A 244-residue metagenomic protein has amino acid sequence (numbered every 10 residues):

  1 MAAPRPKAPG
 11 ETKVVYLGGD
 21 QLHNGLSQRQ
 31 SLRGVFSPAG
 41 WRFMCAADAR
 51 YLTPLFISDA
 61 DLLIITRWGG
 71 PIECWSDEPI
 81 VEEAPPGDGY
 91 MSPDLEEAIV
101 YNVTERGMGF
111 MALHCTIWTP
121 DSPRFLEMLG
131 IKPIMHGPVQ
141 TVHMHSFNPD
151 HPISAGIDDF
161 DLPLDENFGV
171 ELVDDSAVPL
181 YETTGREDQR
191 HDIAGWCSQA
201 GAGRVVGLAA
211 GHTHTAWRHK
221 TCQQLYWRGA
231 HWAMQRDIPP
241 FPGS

Functional and structural regions predicted by a protein language model:
A2-A60: Aromatic-Pro/Gly-enriched surface loop or interdomain linker that acts as a lid/target-recognition segment
A2-T12, P38, E187, A200-V205 (+1 more regions): Extracellular ligand-binding/catalytic regions of CAZymes and related secreted enzymes and adhesion modules
V15-L17, I57-P120, A202: Short alpha-beta junction capping motif
Q21-L22, R50-Y51, G69-I72, T116-P120 (+2 more regions): Solvent-exposed loop/turn segments at secondary-structure junctions within structured extracellular/periplasmic domains
L26-S31, L55, P123-R124, H191 (+1 more regions): Generic recognition of short, well-ordered alpha-helical segments
Q30, F36-S37, E127-A210: Catalytic beta-strand/loop cores that center a nucleophilic Ser/Cys/Thr and support acyl-enzyme chemistry
W118-M128: Glycine-rich, charge-decorated loop segments at or immediately adjacent to ligand/cofactor-binding or catalytic sites
